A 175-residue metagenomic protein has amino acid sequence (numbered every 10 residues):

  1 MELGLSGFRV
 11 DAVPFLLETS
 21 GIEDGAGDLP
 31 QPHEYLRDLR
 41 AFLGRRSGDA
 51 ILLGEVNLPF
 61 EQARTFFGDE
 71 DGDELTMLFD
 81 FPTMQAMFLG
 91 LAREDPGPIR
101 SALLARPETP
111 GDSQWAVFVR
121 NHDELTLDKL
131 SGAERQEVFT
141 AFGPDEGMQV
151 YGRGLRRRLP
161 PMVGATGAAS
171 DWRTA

Functional and structural regions predicted by a protein language model:
M1-A175: Active-site and adjacent substrate-binding regions of carbohydrate-active enzymes
